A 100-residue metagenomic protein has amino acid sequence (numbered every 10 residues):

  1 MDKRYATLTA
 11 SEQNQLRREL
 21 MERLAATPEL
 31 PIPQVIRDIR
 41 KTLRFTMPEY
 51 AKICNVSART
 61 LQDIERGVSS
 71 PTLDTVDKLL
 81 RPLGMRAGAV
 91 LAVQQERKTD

Functional and structural regions predicted by a protein language model:
M1-P31, Q94-D100: N-terminal flexible/basic segments that precede or flank functional cores
L30, R40-T42: Short amphipathic helical patch at the helix-1/turn junction of helix-turn-helix
Q34, R44-F45, P71: Residue-level signal for the short linker/turn that defines the boundary of a DNA-recognition helix
K41, K52, R81: Alpha-helical residues within the helix-turn-helix
R44-Q62: Short alpha-helical DNA-recognition segment
T72-V90: DNA major-groove recognition helix of helix-turn-helix/homeodomain DNA-binding modules
